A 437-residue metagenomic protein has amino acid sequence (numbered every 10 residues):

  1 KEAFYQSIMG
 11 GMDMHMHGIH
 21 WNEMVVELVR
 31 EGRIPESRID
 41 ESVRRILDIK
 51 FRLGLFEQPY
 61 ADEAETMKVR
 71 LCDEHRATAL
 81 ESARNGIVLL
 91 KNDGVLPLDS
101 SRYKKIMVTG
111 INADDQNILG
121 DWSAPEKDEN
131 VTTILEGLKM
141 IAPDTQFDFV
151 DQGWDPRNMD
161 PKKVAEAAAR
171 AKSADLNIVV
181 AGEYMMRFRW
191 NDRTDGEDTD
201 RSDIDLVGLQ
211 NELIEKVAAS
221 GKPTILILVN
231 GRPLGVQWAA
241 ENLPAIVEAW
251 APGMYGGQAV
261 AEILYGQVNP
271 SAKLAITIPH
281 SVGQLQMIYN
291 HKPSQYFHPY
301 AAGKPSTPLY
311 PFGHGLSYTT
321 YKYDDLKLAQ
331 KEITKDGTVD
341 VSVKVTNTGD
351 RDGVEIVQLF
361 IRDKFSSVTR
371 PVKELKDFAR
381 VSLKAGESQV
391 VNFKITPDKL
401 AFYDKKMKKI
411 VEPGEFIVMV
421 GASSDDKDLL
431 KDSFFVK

Functional and structural regions predicted by a protein language model:
K1-M9: Conserved phosphate-binding loops in nucleotide/dinucleotide-binding enzymes
E2, D40-R44, A275-P279: Beta-strand segments within the central parallel beta-sheet cores of soluble alpha/beta enzyme folds
I8-H17, W21: Mobile "lid/hinge" segments at catalytic clefts and subdomain interfaces of large enzymes
G18, N22-E36, D48, A77-K437: C-terminal non-catalytic regions of proteins with extracellular/luminal or membrane-system context
S37-Q58: Mid-to-C-terminal alpha-helical segments outside catalytic/metal-binding sites
P59-H75: Flexible, acidic loop-helix segments that line cofactor/substrate-binding pockets
